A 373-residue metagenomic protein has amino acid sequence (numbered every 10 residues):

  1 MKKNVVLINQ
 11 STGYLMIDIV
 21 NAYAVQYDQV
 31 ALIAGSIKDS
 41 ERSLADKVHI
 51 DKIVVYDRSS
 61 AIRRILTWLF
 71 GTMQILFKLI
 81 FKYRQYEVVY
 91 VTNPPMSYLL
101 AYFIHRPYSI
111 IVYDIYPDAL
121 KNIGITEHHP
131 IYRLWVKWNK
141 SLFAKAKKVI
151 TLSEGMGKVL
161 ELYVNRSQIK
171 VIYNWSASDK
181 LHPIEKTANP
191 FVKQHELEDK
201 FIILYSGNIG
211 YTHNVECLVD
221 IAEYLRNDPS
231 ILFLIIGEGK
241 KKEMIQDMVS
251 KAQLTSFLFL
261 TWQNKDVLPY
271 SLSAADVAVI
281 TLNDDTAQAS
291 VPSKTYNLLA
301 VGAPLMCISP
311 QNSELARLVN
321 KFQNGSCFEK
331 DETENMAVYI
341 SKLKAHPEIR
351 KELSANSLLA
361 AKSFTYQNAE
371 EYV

Functional and structural regions predicted by a protein language model:
M1-D46, L225, N368: N-terminal subdomain of nucleotide-sugar transferases
Y14-I17, F70-I75, I80, E87-A119: An aromatic- and histidine-rich active-site surface loop
I80-Y83, Y98-L99, F103, Y116 (+1 more regions): Membrane-proximal helix-turn-helix segments that form the acceptor-binding/catalytic region of lipid-linked
G155, I172-W175: Carbohydrate-associated surface elements
E196-H213, V219-A222, L234, S354: Conserved donor-binding/catalytic core segment of Leloir-type glycosyltransferases
K200, N335-V338, K342, I349-S363: A short, well-ordered alpha-helix in the C-terminal region of glycosyltransferases
H213, W262-S271, A278-L299, P304-R317: Nucleotide-sugar-dependent
I236-G237, E243-P269: Nucleotide-activated donor-binding/catalytic signature segment of Leloir-type glycosyltransferases, i.e., the conserved
